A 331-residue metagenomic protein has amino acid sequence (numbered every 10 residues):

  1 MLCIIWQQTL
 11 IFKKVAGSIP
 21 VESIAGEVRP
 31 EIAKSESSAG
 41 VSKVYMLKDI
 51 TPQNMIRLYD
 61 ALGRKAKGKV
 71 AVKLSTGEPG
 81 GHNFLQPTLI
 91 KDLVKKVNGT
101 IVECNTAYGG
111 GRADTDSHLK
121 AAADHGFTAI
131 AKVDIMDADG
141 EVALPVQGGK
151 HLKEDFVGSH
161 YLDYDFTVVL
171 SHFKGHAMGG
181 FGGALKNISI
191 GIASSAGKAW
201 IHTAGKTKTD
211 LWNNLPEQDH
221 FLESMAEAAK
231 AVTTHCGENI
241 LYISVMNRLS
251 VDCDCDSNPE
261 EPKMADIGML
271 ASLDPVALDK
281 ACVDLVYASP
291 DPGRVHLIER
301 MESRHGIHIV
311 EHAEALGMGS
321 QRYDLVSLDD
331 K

Functional and structural regions predicted by a protein language model:
E22-S23: Repetitive helical segments and hydrophobic/amphipathic motifs
V28, I32-G40: N-terminal low-complexity, Pro/Thr/Ser-rich intrinsically disordered segments that act as propeptides or flexible
S38-K91, K96, T100-K331: Extended, low-polarity segments enriched in aliphatic/aromatic residues
